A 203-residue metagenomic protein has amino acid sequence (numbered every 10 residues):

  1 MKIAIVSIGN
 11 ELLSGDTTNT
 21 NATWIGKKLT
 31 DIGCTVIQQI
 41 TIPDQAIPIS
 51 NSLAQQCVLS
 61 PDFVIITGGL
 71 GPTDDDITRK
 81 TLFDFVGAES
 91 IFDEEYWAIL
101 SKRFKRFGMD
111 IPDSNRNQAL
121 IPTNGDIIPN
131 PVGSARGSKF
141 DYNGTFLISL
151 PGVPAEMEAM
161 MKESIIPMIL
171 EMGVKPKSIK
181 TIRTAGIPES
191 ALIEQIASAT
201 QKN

Functional and structural regions predicted by a protein language model:
M1-D44: Glycine-rich phosphate/diphosphate-binding loop of Rossmann-like nucleotide-binding domains
M1-I3, I32, L59-P61, P122-N124 (+3 more regions): Short coil/turn connectors at secondary-structure junctions
I8-N10, I66-D74, P151: Glycine-rich beta-strand-to-loop/alpha-helix junction loops that act as flexible
P43-A54: Structural motif
P48, I77-M172: Proline/glycine-rich low-complexity loops and linkers
A54-I66: Short, structured active-site "lid" loops
M172-P188: Short glycine-/aliphatic-rich beta-strand segments at the starts of folded cytosolic domains
G186-N203: Short amphipathic alpha-helix segments
